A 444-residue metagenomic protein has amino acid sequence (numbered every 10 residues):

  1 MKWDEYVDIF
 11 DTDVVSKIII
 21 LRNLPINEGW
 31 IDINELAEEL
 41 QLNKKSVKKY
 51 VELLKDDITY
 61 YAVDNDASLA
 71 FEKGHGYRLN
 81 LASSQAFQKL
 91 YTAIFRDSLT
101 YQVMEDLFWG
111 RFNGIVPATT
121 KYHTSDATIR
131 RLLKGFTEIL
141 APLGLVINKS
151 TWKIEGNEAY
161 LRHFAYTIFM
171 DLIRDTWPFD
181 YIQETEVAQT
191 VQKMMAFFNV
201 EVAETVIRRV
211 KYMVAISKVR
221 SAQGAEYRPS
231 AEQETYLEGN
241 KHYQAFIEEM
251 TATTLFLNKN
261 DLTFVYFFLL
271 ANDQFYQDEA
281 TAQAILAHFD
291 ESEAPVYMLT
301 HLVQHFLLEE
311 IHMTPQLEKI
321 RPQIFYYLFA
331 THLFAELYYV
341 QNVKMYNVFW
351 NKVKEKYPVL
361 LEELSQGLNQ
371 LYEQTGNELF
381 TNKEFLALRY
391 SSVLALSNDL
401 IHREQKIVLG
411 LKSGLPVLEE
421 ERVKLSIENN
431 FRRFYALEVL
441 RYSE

Functional and structural regions predicted by a protein language model:
K2-E444: A cross-family "folded-core" feature that marks the main globular domain of proteins
